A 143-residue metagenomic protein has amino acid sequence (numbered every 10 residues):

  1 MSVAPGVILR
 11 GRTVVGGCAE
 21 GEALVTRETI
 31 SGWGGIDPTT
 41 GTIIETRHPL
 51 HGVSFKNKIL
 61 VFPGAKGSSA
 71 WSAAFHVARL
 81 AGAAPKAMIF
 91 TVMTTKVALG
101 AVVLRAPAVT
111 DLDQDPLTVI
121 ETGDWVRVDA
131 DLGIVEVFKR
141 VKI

Functional and structural regions predicted by a protein language model:
S2-A19, L24-E136, K142: Feature captures the catalytic cores and cofactor-binding loops of soluble hydro-lyases/lyases that act on carboxylate
